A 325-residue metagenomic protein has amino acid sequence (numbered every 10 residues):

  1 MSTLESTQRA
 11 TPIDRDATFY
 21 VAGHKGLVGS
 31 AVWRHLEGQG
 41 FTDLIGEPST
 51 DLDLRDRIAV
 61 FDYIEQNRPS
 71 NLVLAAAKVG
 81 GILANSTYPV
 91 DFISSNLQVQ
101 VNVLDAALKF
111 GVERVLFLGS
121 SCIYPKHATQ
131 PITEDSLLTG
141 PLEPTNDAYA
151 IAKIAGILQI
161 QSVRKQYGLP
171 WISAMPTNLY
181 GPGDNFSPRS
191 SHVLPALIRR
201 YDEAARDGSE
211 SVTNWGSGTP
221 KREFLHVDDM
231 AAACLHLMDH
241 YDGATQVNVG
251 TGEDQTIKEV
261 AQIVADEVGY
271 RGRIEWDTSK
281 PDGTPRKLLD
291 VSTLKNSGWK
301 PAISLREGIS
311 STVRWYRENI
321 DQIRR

Functional and structural regions predicted by a protein language model:
D14-Q39: N-terminal Rossmann NAD(P)H-binding glycine-rich loop of SDR-like oxidoreductase domains
A22, E47, L72-K78, V115-S121 (+1 more regions): SDR active-site strand-loop-helix element
A31-F41, E203-R325: C-terminal substrate-binding subdomain of Rossmann-fold SDR/epimerase-dehydratase oxidoreductases
G46, R57-L97, K109: NAD(P)H-binding glycine-rich loop region in Rossmannoid oxidoreductase-like domains and their noncatalytic homologs
V99, V103-A107, Q159-I160, A233 (+1 more regions): Hydrophobic positions on the long internal alpha-helix of Rossmann-like NAD(P)-dependent oxidoreductase domains
V101-N146: Conserved Rossmann-fold NAD(P)-dependent oxidoreductase catalytic core, especially the SDR/UDP-sugar
R114, G119-S120, I157-N185, P195-L197 (+1 more regions): Conserved beta-loop-beta element that borders a ligand/cofactor-binding pocket
A148, A152-A155: Active-site helix of classical SDR
